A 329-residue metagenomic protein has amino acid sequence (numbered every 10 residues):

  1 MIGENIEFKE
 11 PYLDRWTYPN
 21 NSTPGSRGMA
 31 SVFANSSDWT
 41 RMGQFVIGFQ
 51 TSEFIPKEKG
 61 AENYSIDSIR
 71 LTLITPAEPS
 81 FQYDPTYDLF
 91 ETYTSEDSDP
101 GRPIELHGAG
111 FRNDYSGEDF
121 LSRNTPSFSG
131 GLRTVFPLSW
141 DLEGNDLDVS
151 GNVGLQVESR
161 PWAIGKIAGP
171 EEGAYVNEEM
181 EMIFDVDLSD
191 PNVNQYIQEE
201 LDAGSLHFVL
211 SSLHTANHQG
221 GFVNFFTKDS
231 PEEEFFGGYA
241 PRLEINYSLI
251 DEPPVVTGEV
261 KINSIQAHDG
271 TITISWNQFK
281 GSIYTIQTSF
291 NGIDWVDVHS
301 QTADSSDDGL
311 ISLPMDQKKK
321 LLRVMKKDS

Functional and structural regions predicted by a protein language model:
M1-V255: Secreted, disulfide-rich extracellular signaling modules
E252-S329: Short, composition-biased motifs enriched in small/polar/acidic residues
